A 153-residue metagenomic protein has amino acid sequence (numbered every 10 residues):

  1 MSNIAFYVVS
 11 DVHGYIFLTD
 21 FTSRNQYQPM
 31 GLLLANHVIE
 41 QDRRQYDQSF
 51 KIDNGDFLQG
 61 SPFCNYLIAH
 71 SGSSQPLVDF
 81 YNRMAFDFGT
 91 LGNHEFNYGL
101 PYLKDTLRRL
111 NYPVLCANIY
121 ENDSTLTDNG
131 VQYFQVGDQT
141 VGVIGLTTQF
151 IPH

Functional and structural regions predicted by a protein language model:
M1-H153: Acidic, metal/ion-coordinating pockets
